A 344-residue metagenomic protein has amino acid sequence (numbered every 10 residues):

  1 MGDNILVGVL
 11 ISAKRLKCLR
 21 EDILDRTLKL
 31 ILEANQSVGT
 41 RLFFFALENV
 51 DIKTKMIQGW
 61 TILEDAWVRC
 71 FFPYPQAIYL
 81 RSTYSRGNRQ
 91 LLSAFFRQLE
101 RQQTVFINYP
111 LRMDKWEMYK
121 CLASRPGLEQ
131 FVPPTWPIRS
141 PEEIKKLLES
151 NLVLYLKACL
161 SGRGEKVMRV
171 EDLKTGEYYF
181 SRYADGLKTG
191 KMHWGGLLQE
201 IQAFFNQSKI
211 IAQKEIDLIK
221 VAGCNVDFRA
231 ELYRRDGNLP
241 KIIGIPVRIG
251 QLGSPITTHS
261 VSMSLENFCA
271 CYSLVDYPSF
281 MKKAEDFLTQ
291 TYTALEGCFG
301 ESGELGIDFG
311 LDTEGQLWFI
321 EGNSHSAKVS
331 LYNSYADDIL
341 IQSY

Functional and structural regions predicted by a protein language model:
N4-L19: Nucleotide-activated donor-dependent transferases that construct or modify glycoconjugates
E21-R139: Conserved N-proximal alpha/beta basic substrate-recognition cap immediately N-terminal to, or forming the N-lobe
L63-E64, V170-G176, R234-N238, D312-G315: Short acidic-glycine loop/turn motifs at beta-strand connectors
R101-Q103, I107-Q213: Active-site nucleotide/adenylate-binding loops and adjacent lid/helix of ATP-dependent enzymes
G164, R248-I256, N323-Y332: Glycine-rich phosphate/pyrophosphate-binding beta-alpha loops
G195-G310, S343: A long amphipathic alpha-helix within ATP-dependent nucleotide-binding catalytic cores
F309-H325: A short beta-strand motif that forms the metal-chelation/ATP-contact edge of phosphoryl-transfer active sites
K328-Y344: Charge-rich, low-complexity intrinsically disordered segments
